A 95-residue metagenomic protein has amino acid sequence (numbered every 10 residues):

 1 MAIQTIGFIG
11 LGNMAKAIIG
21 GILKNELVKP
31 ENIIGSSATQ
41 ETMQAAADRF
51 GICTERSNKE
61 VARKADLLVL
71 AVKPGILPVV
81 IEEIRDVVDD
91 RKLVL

Functional and structural regions predicted by a protein language model:
M1-R56, R63: NAD(P)+-binding Rossmann beta1-loop-alpha1 motif at the extreme N-terminus of oxidoreductases
C53-L95: Rossmann-fold NAD(P) dinucleotide-binding segment
